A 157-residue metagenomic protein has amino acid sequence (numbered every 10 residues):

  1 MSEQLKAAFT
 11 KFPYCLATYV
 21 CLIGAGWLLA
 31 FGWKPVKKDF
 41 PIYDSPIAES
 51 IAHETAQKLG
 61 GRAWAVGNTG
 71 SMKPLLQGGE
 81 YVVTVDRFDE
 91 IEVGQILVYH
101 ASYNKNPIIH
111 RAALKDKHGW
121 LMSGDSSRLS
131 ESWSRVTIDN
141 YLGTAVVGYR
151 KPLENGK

Functional and structural regions predicted by a protein language model:
S2-K157: Extended hydrophobic leader/signal-anchor segments used for secretion and membrane insertion
